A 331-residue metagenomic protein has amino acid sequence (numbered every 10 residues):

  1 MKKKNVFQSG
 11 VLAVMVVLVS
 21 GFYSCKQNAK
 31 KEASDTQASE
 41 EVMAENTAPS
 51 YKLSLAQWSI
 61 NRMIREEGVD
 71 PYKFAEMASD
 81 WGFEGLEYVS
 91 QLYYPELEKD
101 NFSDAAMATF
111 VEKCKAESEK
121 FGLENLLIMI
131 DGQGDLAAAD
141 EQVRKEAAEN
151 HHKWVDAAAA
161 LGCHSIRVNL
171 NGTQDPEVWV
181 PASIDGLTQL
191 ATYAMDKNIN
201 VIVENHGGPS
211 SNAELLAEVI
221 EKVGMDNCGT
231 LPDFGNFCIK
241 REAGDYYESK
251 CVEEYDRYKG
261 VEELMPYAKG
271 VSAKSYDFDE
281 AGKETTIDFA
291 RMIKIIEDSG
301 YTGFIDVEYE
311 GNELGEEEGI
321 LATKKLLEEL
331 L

Functional and structural regions predicted by a protein language model:
K2-V11: Bacterial N-terminal signal peptides that target proteins for export
G21-S24: C-terminal motif of bacterial Sec signal peptides marking the signal peptidase cleavage site
M43-S50, F74-D80, D104-L126, H152-G162 (+4 more regions): Acidic (Asp/Glu)-rich catalytic clusters
A48, I184-K294: Acidic/histidine-rich catalytic cores of soluble enzymes
Y51-Q57, L86-Y88, N125-I130, I166-V168 (+4 more regions): Hydrophobic faces of well-ordered beta-strands that scaffold small-molecule active sites in alpha/beta enzyme cores
D70-L92, L161-H164: Catalytic domains of carbohydrate-active enzymes, especially glycoside hydrolases
E87-C114, N171-D175: Glycine-rich, proline-tolerant flexible connector loops at the mouths of alpha/beta enzymes
V111-P232, C238-I239, E317: Active-site acidic/histidine proton-transfer and metal-coordination neighborhood in alpha/beta enzyme cores
